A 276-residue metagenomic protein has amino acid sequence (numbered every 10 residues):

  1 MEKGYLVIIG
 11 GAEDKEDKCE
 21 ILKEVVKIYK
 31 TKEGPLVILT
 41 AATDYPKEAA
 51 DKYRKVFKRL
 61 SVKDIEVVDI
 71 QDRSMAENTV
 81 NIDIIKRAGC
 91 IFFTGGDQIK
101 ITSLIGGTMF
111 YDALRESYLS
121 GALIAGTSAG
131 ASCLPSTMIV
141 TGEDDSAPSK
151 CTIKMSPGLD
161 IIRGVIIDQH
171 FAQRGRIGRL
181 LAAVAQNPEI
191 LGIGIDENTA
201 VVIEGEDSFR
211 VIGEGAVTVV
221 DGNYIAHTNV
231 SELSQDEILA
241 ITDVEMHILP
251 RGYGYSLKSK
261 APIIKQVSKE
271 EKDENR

Functional and structural regions predicted by a protein language model:
M1-K32, D44-R59, I139-V140, D144-R276: C-terminal and late-domain segments of enzyme folds
I8, E66-V68, F92-F93, I124-T127 (+1 more regions): General beta-strand structural signal in soluble alpha/beta enzymes
V37, T43-F93, K100: Portal/gating segments that form or line small-molecule/metal binding sites
D83-R87, G107-G121: Catalytic-core regions built around general acid/base machinery
F93-G95, L114, Y118-M138: Catalytic nucleophile loop
Q98-T108: Glycine/threonine-rich flexible loop motifs
I99-K100, A131-L134, V219: Short gly/pro/ser/thr-enriched loop/turn and capping motifs at secondary-structure boundaries
